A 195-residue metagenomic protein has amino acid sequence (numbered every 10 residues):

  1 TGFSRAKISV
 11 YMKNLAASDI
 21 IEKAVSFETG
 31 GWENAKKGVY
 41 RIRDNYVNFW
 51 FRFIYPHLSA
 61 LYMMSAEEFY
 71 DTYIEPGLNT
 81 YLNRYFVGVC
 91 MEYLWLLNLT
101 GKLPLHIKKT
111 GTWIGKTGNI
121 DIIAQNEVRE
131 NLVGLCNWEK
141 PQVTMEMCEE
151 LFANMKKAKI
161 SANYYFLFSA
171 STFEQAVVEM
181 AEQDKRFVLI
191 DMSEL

Functional and structural regions predicted by a protein language model:
T1, M12, V25, A124-N126 (+2 more regions): Active-site proximal loops enriched in glycine and acidic residues that flank catalytic Cys/His/Asp and coordinate
T1-T117: Accessory nucleic acid-recognition modules appended to NTPase machines
E28-T29, E139-K140, S171-E174: Conserved nucleotide-binding/hydrolysis micro-motifs of P-loop NTPases
R52-I54, L135, V177-E179: Short conserved micro-motifs at the rims of enzyme active sites and ligand-binding pockets
L94, I120-T144, L151-A153, Y165: Conserved catalytic cores of phosphodiester-cleaving nucleases, focusing on short active-site segments
N98, N126, M155, A181: Active-site catalytic pocket residues across diverse enzymes, especially alpha/beta-hydrolases
M145-Y165, A176-M180: Short, charged, amphipathic alpha-helix that recurs within catalytic cores of restriction-modification and other
F166-L195: Domain-level recognition of nuclease-like catalytic cores that cleave nucleotide substrates
